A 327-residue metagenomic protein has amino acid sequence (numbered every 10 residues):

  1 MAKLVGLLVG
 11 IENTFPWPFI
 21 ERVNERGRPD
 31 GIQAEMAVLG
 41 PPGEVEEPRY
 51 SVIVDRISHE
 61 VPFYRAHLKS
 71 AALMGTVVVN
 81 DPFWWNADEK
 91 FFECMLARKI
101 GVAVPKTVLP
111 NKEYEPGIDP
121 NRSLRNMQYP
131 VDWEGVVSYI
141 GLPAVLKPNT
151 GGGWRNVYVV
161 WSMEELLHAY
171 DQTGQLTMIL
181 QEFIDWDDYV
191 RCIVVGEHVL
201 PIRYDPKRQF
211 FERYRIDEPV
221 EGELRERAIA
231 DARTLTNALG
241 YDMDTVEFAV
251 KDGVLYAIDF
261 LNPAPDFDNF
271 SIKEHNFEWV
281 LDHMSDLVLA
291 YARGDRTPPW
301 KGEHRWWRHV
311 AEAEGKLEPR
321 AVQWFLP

Functional and structural regions predicted by a protein language model:
M1-V9, A72-G75, F83-Y189, G196 (+2 more regions): Active-site nucleotide/adenylate-binding loops and adjacent lid/helix of ATP-dependent enzymes
G10-S123: Conserved N-proximal alpha/beta basic substrate-recognition cap immediately N-terminal to, or forming the N-lobe
E12-N13, H59-E60, W85, T150-G152 (+4 more regions): Short, solvent-exposed loop/turn segments at secondary-structure junctions
E46-Y50, D252-A257: A short, glycine/Asx- and small/polar-enriched loop/turn that sits immediately N-terminal to a beta-strand
I53, V79, V145, T245 (+1 more regions): Generic enzyme active-site microenvironment
G174-T177, F183-I216, I229-T245, A249-Y256 (+1 more regions): Phosphate-binding core of ATP-grasp and ATP-grasp-like enzymes
F210-Y256, D282, D286-R296, H304-W307 (+1 more regions): A long amphipathic alpha-helix within ATP-dependent nucleotide-binding catalytic cores
F267-W279: Short, flexible active-site recognition loops that position polar ligands and cofactors
